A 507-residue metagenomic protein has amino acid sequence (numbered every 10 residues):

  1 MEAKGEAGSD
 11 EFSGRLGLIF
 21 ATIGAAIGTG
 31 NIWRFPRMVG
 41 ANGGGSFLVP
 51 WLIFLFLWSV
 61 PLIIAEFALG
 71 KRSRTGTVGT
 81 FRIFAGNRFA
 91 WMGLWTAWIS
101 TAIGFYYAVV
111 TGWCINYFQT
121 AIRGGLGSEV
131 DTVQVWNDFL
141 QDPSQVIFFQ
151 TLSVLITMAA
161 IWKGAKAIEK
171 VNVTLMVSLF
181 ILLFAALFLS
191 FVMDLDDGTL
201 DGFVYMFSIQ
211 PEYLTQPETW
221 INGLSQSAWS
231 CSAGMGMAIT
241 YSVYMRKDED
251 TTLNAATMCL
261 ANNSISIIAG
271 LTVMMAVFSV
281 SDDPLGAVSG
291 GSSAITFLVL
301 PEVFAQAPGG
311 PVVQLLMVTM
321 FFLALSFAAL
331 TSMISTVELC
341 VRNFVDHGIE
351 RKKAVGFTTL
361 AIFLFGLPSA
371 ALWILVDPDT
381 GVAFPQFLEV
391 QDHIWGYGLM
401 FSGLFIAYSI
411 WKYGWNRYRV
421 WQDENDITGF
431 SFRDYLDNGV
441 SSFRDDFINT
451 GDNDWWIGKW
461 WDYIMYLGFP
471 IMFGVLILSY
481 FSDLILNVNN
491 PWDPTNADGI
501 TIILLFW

Functional and structural regions predicted by a protein language model:
M1-W33, L62-F67, T75-R82, A90-W91 (+2 more regions): Membrane-interface "cap" regions at the ends of multi-pass membrane proteins
E2-F12, L16, E169-L330, I334 (+3 more regions): Membrane-embedded translocation segments of transport machinery
E6-D10, M38-N42, R72, T77-W95 (+7 more regions): Inter-helical loop and helix-membrane interface segments of multi-pass membrane transporters/permeases
D10, V39-A65, M92, S178-L179 (+2 more regions): Extracellular loop-to-transmembrane helix junctions
G14-L52, G236-I239, M245, L253-A256 (+2 more regions): Transmembrane helix-boundary motif of multi-pass solute transporters/channels
G17-T22, G93-A97, G124-W162, S232-I239 (+4 more regions): Transmembrane alpha-helical segments of multi-pass small-molecule transport proteins
I99-G112, C231-S242, M258, N262 (+4 more regions): Membrane-helix boundary/coupling elements in multi-pass transport proteins
S326-T336, A354-S369, W373, D392-F447 (+2 more regions): Hydrophobic alpha-helical segments of multi-pass membrane transport proteins
